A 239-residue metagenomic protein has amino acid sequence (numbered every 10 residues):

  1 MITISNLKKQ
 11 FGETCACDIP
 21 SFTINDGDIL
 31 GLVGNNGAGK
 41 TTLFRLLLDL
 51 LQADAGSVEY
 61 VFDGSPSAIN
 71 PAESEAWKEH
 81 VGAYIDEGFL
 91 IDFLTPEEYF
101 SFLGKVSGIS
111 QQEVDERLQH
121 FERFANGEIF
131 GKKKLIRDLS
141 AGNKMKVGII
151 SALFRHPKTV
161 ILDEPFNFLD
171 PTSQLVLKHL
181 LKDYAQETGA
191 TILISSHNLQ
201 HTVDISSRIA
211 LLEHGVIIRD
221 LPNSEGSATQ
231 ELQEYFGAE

Functional and structural regions predicted by a protein language model:
V33-N35: The feature captures the beta-strand-to-loop junction immediately N-terminal to the Walker
L48: Helix-to-loop junction immediately C-terminal to a conserved catalytic motif
G56-I69, E75-W77, R219: Conserved ABC transporter NBD signature motif
F154-K158: A short, proline-enriched helix->beta-strand linker immediately N-terminal to the Walker B motif in ABC-type P-loop
V160-E164: Catalytic Walker B motif of ABC-type/P-loop ATPase nucleotide-binding domains
S195-H197: H-loop/switch region of ABC-family ATPase nucleotide-binding domains
V216-A238: Conserved beta-strand-loop-alpha-helix hinge in the C-terminal portion of ABC ATPase nucleotide-binding domains
